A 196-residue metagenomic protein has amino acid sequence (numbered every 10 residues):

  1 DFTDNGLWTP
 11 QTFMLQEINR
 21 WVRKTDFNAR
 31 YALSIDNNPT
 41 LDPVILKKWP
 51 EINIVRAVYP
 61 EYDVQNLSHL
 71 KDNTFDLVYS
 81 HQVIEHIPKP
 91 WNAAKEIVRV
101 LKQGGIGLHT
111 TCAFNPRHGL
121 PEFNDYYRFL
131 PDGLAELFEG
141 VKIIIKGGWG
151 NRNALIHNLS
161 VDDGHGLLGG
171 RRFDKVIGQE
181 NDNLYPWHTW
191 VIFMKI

Functional and structural regions predicted by a protein language model:
D1-N73, L77-Y79, W91, P186-T189: Conserved N-terminal segment of class I S-adenosyl-L-methionine
R30, I52, G105, V141-K142: A structural micro-motif
K48, V98-V100, A135: Short, surface-exposed basic-aromatic patches at helix termini and helix-loop junctions that form
N66, E85, N115: Active-site micro-motifs of SAM-dependent methyltransferase domains
F75-V78, I97, L101, G107: Hydrophobic packing within well-folded, soluble alpha/beta domains
Y79-H86: Short catalytic micro-motifs in class I SAM-dependent methyltransferases
I87-P88, L101-Q103: Helix-to-beta-strand junctions that scaffold the AdoMet/dcAdoMet cofactor pocket in Class I SAM-dependent enzymes
W91-E96, I106-I196: S-adenosyl-L-methionine-dependent methyltransferase catalytic module, highlighting the catalytic core
